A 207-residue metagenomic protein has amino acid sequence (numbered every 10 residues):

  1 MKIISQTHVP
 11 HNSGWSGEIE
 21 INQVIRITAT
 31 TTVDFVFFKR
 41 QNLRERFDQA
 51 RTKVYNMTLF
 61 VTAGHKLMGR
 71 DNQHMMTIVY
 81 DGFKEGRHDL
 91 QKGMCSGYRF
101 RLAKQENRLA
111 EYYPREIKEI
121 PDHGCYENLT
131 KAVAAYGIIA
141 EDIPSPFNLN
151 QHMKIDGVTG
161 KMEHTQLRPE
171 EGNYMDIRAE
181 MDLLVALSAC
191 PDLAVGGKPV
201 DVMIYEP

Functional and structural regions predicted by a protein language model:
M1-P207: Acidic, Ser/Thr/Pro
